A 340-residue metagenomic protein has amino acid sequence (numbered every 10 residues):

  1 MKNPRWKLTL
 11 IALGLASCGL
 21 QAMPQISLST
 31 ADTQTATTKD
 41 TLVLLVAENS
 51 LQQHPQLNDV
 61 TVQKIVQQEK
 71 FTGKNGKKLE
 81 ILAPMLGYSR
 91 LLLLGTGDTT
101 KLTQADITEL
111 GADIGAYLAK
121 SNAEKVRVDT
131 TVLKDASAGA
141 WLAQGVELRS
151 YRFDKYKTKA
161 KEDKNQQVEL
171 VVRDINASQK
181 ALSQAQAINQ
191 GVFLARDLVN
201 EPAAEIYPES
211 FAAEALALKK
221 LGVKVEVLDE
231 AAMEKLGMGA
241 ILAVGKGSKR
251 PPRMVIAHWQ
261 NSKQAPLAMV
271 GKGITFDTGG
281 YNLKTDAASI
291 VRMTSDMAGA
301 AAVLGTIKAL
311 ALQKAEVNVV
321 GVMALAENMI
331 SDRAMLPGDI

Functional and structural regions predicted by a protein language model:
K2-A22: Gram-negative bacterial Sec-dependent N-terminal signal peptides
P4, E201-E205, M293-M297: Hydrophobic alpha-helical scaffolding
A16, Q67, A311: Short polybasic/polar patches that bind polyanions
L20, L79-L82, D286, A311: Residues at secondary-structure transition points
A22-P266, V270-G273: Short amphipathic alpha-helical segment within the helicase RecA-like ATPase core that mediates nucleic-acid
A212-I340: A generic structural signal for tightly packed, nonpolar segments enriched in small/aliphatic residues
